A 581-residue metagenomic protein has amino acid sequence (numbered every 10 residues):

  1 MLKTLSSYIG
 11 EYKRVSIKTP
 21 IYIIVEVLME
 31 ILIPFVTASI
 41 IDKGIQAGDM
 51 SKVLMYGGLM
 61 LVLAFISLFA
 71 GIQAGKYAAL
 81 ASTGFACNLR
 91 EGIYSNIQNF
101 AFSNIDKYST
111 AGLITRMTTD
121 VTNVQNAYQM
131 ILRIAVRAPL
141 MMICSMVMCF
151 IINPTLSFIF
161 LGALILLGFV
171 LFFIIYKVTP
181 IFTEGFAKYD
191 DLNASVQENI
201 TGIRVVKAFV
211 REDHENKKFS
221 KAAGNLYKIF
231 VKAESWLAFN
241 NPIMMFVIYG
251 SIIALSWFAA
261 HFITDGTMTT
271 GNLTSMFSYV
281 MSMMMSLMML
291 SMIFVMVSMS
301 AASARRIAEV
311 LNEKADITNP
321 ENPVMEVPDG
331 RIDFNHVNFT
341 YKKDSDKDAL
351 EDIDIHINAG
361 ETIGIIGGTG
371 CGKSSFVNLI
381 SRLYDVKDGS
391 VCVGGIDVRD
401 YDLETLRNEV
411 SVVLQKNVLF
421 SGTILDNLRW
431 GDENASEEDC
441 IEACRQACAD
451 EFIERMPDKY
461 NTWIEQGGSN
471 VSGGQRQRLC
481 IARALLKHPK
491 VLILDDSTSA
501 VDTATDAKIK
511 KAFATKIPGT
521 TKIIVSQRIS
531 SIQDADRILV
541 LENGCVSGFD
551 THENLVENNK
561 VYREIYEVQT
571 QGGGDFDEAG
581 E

Functional and structural regions predicted by a protein language model:
M1-E30, T37, I45-G57, A74-A78 (+15 more regions): Membrane-integrated ABC transporters
G10-R14, Y77-A78, N99-S103, T119-L132 (+7 more regions): An intracellular "coupling" helix at the cytosolic face of ABC transporter transmembrane type-1 domains
E11, V15-L28, Y56, M60-L63 (+3 more regions): Transmembrane helices of ABC transporter permease
I21-Y22, M29-D42, M50, L63-T110 (+13 more regions): Juxtamembrane helix-loop junctions of ABC transporter transmembrane domains
G48-M55, C144, M148-G162, F169 (+2 more regions): Helix-loop-helix
K314-V327: Pre-NBD coupling/linker segments of ABC/ABC-like ATPases
M325-E581: ABC-type nucleotide-binding domain
